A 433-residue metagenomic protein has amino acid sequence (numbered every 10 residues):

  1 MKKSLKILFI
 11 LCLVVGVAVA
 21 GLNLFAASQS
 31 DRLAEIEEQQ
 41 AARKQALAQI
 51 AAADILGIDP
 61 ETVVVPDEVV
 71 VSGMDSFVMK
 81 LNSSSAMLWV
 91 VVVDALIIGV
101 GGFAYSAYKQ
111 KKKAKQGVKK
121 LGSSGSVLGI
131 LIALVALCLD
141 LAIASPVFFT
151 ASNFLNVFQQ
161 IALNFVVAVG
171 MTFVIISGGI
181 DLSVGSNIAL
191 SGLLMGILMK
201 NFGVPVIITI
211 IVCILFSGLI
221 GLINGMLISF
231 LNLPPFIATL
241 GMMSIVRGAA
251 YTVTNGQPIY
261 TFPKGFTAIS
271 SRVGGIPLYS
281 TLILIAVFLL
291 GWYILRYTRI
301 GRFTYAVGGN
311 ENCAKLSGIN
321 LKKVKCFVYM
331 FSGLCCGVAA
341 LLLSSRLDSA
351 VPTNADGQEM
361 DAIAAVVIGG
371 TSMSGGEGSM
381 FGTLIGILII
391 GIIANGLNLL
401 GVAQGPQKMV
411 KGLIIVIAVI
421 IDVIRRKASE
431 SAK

Functional and structural regions predicted by a protein language model:
K2, K113-G122, I180, G218-I259 (+4 more regions): Short loop segments and helix-boundary regions at transmembrane helix junctions of multi-pass inner-membrane proteins
K3-I7, F77, S84-D94, G99-V135 (+2 more regions): Cytosolic-side transmembrane-helix boundaries in multi-pass membrane proteins
A20-Q29, V100-Q110, A133-F149, S177 (+3 more regions): Structural signal for alpha-helical transmembrane segments and their membrane-water exit/capping regions in multi-pass
L24-S85: Low-complexity, proline/glycine-enriched hydrophobic segments characteristic of transmembrane helices
G73-N82, L231, P235-T298, V324-F327 (+3 more regions): Transmembrane helix-bundle core of multi-pass membrane transporters and related energy-transducing complexes
L137-F202, M226-N232, V366, G370-M380 (+1 more regions): Single transmembrane alpha-helix segments in multi-pass membrane proteins
V204-I210, L219-N224, I228, G274-A350: Helix-loop-helix "hairpin" substructures at the membrane interface of multi-pass membrane proteins
C336, R346-G412: Transmembrane alpha-helical segments in multi-pass inner-membrane proteins
